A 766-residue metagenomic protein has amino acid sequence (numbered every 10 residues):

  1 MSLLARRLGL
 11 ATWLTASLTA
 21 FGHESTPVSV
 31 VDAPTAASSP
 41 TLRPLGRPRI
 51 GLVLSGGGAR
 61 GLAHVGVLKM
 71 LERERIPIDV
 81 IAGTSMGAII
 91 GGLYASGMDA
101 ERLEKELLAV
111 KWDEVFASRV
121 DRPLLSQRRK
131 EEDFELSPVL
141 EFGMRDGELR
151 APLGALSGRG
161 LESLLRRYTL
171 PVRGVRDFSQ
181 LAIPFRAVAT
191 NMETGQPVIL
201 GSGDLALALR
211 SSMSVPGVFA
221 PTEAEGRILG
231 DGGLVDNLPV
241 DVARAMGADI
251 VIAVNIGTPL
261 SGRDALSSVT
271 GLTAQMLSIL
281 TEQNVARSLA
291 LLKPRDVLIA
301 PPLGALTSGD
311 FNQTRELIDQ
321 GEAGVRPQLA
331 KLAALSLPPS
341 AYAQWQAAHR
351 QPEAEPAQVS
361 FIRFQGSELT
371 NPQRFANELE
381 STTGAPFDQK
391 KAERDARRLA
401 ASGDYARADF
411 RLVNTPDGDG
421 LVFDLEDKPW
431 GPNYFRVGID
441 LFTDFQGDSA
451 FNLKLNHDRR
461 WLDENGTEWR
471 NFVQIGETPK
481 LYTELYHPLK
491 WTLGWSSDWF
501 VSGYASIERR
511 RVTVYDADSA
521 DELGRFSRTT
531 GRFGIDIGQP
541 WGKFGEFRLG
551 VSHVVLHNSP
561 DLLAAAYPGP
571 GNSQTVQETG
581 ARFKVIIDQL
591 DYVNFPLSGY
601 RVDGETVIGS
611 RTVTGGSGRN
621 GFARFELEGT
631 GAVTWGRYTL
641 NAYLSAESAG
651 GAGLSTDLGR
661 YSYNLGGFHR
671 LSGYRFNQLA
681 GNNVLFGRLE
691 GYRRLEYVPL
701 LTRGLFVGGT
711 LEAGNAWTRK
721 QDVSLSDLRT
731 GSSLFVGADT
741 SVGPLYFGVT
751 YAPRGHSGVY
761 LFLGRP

Functional and structural regions predicted by a protein language model:
M1-L10: Bacterial N-terminal signal peptides that target proteins for export
W13-G22: Hydrophobic h-region of N-terminal signal peptides that target proteins for export in Gram-negative bacteria
G22-T84, G92-A408, V413, K428-P429: Patatin-like phospholipase
M70, D99, L108, T190-E193 (+19 more regions): Solvent-exposed coil/turn segments that connect beta secondary-structure elements in extracytoplasmic/periplasmic
K390, D395, R407-F583, Y663-L665 (+4 more regions): Gram-negative/organellar outer-membrane beta-barrel architecture
R407, Y434-D444, A564-L705, G709 (+2 more regions): C-terminal outer-membrane beta-barrel translocator/porin domains of Gram-negative envelope proteins and their
L412, V437-L441, L453-L455, N471-I475 (+10 more regions): Transmembrane beta-barrel strands of outer-membrane/channel proteins
